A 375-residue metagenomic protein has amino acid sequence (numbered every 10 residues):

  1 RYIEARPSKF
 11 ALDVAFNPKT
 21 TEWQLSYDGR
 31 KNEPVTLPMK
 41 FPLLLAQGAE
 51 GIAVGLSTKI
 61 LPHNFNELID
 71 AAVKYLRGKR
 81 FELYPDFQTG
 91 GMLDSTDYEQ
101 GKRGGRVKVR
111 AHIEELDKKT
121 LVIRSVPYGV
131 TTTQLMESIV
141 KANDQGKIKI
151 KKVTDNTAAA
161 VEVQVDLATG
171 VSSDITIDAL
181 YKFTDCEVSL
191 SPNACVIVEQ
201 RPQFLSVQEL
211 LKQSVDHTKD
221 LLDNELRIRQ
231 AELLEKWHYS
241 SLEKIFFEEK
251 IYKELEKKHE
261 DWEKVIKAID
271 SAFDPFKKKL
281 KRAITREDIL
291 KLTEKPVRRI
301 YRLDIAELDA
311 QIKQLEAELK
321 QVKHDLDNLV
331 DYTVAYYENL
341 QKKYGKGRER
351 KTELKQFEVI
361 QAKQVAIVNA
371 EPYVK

Functional and structural regions predicted by a protein language model:
Y2-A5, K9-F10, V14, P18-K19 (+5 more regions): C-terminal interaction appendages of subunits in large macromolecular complexes
T20-N32: Helix-hairpin-helix/helix-loop-helix acidic hairpins
